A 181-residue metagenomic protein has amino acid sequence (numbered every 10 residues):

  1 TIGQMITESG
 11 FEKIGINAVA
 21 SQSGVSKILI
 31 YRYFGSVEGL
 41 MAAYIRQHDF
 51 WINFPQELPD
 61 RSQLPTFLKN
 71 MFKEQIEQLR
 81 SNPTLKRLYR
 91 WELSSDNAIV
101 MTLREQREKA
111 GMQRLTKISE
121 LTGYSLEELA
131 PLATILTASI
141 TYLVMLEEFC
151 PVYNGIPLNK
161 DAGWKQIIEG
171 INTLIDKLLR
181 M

Functional and structural regions predicted by a protein language model:
T1-I6, Q75: Short hydrophobic clusters on alpha-helical segments that form packing/core surfaces in small helical domains
M5-G39, A43: Helix-turn-helix
I16, I45-I52: Short, basic, alpha-helical segments at the C-terminal edge of helix-turn-helix-like DNA-binding modules
A43, Q47, L88-E92, Q106 (+2 more regions): Short acidic/histidine-centered micro-motifs embedded in hydrophobic/aromatic stretches that mark compact functional
I45, L79-T102, E147-N154: Amphipathic alpha-helical segments used for helix-helix packing
I52-L58, D96-G123, A130-T134, W164-E169: Amphipathic alpha-helical packing segments from all-alpha helical-bundle domains
P55-L85, Y124-L136: Hydrophobic alpha-helical connector segments
I118-N172: Hydrophobic/aromatic-rich alpha-helical bundle segments in the mid-to-C-terminal region
